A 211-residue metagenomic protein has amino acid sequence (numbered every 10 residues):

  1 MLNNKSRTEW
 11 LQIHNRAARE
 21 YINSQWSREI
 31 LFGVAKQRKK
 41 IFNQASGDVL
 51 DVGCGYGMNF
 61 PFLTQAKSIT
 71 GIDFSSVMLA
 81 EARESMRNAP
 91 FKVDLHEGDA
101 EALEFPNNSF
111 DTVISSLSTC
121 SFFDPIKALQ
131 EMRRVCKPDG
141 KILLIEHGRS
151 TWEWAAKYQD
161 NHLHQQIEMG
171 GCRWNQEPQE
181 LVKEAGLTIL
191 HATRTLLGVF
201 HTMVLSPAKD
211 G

Functional and structural regions predicted by a protein language model:
M1-S46, M58-N59, E81, Y158-D160 (+1 more regions): Conserved class I S-adenosyl-L-methionine
T8-E9, Q25-R28, L143-T202: C-terminal alpha-helical "lid/dimerization" subdomain adjacent to the S-adenosyl-L-methionine
L50-A102: Class I SAM-dependent methyltransferase SAM/SAH-binding core
S68, D139-K141: Short glycine-centered segments of the SAM/dcSAM-binding site in methyltransferase folds
E101-V113: A short acidic, Gly/Pro-enriched loop at the edge of an enzyme's catalytic core that lines a small-molecule cofactor
T112-D124: A short SAM/SAH-binding and catalytic strip from SAM-dependent methyltransferases
I126-P138: A short glycine-rich, Lys/Arg-flanked "PGG" loop and its adjoining helix->strand segment in the class I
T202-G211: C-terminal lobe and adjacent flexible extensions of AdoMet/dcAdoMet transferase-like proteins
